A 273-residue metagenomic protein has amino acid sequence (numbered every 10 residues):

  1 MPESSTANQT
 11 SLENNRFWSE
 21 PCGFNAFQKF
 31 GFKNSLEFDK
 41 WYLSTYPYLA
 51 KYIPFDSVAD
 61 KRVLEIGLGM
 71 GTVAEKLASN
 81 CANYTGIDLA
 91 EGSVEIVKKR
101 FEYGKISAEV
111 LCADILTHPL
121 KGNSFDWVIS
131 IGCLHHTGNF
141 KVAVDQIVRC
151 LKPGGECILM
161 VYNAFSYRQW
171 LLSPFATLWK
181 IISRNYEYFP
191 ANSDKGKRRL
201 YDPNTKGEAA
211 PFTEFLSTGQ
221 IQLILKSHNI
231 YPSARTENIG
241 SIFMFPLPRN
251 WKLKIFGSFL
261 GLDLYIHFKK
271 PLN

Functional and structural regions predicted by a protein language model:
M1-E37: N-terminal, positively charged/glycine-rich alpha-helical extensions of SAM-dependent methyltransferases
L36-D60: Conserved alpha-helix/loop element of class I SAM-dependent methyltransferases that forms part of the SAM/SAH-binding
R62-L64, M70-T117: Class I SAM-dependent methyltransferase SAM/SAH-binding core
L116-W127: A short acidic, Gly/Pro-enriched loop at the edge of an enzyme's catalytic core that lines a small-molecule cofactor
W127-N139: A short SAM/SAH-binding and catalytic strip from SAM-dependent methyltransferases
T137, N204-Q220: Acceptor-substrate binding/catalytic loop of class I
K141-P153: A short glycine-rich, Lys/Arg-flanked "PGG" loop and its adjoining helix->strand segment in the class I
E156-P190: Conserved class I S-adenosyl-L-methionine
